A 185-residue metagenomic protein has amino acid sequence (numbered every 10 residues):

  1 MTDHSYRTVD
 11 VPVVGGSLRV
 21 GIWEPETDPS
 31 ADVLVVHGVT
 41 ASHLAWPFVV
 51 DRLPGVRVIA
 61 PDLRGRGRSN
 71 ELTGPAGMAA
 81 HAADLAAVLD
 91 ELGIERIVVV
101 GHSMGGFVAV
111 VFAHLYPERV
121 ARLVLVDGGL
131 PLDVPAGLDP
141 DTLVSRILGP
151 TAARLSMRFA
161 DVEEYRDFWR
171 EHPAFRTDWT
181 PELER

Functional and structural regions predicted by a protein language model:
M1-L34, P54-V56, I94-E95, L130: Alpha/beta-hydrolase fold catalytic core
D10, A60, L125: Conserved residues in the N-terminal Rossmann fold of short-chain dehydrogenase/reductase
V14, G21, F48, I59-V100: Active-site loop/oxyanion-hole signature of alpha/beta-hydrolase fold enzymes
R19-E71: Conserved HGGG/HGGXW glycine-rich cap/lid loop of the alpha/beta-hydrolase fold
P47, A86, V110-H114: Short, hydrophobic alpha-helix immediately C-terminal to the catalytic nucleophile
E95-D139: Conserved hydrolase catalytic core segment
V126-F159: A catalytic-pocket lid/entrance helix-loop region that shapes and gates access to the active site across common
S156-R185: Conserved alpha/beta-hydrolase catalytic His-Asp/Glu region
